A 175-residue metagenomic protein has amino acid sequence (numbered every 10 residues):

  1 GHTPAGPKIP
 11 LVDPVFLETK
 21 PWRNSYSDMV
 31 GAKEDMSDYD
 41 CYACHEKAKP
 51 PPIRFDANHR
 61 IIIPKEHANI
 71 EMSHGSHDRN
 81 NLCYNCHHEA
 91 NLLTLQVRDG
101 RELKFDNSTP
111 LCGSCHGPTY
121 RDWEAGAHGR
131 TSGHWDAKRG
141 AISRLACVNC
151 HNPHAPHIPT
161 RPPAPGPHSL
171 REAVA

Functional and structural regions predicted by a protein language model:
H2-D106, G113, Y120-A141, G166-A175: Sequence context of c-type cytochrome heme-c attachment sites
P118-Y120, A155-P156: Short Gly/Pro-enriched loop/turn and capping motifs at secondary-structure junctions
E124, I158-P162: Short conserved catalytic/interaction loops centered on acidic-Pro-aromatic/His motifs
S143-H157: C-terminal capping alpha-helices of c-type cytochrome domains
